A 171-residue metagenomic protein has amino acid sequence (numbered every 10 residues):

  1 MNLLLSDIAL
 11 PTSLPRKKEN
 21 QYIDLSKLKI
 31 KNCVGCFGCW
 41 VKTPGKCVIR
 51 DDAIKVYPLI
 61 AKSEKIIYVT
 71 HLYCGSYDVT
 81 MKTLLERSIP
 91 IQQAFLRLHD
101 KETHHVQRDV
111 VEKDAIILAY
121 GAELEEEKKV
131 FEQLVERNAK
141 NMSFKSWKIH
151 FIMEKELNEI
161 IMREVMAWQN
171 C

Functional and structural regions predicted by a protein language model:
M1-Q93, K140, F151, L157-C171: N-terminal beta1-alpha1-beta2 submodule of the flavodoxin-like/Rossmannoid cofactor-binding fold
F95-K145: Short, glycine-/small-residue-rich phosphate/pyrophosphate-handling segment
K148: Beta-strand-loop-alpha "switch" segments that mediate conformational coupling across diverse proteins
